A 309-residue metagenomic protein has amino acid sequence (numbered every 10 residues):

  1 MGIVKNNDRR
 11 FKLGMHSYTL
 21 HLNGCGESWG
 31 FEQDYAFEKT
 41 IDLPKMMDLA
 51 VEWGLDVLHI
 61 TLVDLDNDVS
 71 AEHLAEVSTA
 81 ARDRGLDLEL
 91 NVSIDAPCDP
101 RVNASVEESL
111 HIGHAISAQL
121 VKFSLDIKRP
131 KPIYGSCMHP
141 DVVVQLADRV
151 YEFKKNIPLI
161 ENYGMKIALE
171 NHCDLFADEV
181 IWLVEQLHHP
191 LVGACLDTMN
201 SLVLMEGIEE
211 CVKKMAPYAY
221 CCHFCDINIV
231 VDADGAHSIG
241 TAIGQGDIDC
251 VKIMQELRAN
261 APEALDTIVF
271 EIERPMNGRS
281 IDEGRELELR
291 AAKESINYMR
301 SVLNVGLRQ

Functional and structural regions predicted by a protein language model:
M1-L120, Y151, H189, Q255 (+1 more regions): N-terminal pre-domain/capping segments
F11-Y18, L58-I60, L88-V92, V121-F123 (+4 more regions): Hydrophobic faces of well-ordered beta-strands that scaffold small-molecule active sites in alpha/beta enzyme cores
I60-H73, I94-A104, P130-K131, N171-D178 (+3 more regions): Acidic-and-aromatic substrate-binding clefts and catalytic sites of carbohydrate-active enzymes
A71-E76, V102-E108, H139-V150, E206-K214 (+1 more regions): Charged helix-capping and loop-helix junction motifs
R82-R84, I116, N162-Y163, P190 (+2 more regions): Helix C-cap/helix->beta junction micro-motif
A115-V142, Y163-L175: Active-site groove signature of glycoside hydrolases
K154-D249: Acidic/histidine-rich catalytic cores of soluble enzymes
G246-P262: A short, acidic, amphipathic alpha-helical segment used as a generic capping/interface helix at domain edges
